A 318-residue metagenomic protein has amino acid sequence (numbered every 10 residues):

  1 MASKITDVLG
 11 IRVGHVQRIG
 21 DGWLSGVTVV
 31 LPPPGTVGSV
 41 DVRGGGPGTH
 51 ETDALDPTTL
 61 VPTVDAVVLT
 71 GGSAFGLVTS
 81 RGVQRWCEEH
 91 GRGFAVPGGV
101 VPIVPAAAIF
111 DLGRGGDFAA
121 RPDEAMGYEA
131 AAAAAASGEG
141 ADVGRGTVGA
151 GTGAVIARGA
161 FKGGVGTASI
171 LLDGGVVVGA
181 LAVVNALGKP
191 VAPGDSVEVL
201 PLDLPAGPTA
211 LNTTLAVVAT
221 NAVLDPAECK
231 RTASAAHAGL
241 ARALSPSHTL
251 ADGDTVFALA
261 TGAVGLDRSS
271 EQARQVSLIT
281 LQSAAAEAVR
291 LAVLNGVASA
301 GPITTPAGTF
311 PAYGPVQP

Functional and structural regions predicted by a protein language model:
M1-R81, R85-P318: A structural signal for small-residue-enriched, beta-sheet-centric alpha/beta enzyme cores and oligomeric scaffold folds
